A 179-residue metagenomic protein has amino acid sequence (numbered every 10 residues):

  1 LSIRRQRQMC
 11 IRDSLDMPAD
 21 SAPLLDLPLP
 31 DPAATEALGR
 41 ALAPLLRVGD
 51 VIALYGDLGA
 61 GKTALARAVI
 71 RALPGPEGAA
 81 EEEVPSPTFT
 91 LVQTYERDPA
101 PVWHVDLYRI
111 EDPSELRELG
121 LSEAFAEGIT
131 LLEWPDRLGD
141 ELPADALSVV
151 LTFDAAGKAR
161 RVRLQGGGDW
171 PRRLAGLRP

Functional and structural regions predicted by a protein language model:
L1-D13: Single conserved hydrophobic/aromatic residue that forms the stacking wall/gate of nucleotide- or nucleobase-binding
L15-D20, L25, E111-R117, L121-P179: Short phosphate-coordinating micro-motif centered on Lys-Gly-acidic
P18-G39: N-terminal pre-Walker A segment at the start of P-loop NTPase domains
I52-L54: Hydrophobic anchor at the beta1->P-loop junction of P-loop NTPases
D57: P-loop (Walker A) phosphate-binding loop of NTP-binding proteins
K62: Conserved lysine of the Walker
R71-E83: Post-Walker A helix-loop "phosphate-sensing" segment adjacent to the P-loop in P-loop NTPases
V84-W103: AAA+/P-loop NTPase substrate/partner-engagement loops
